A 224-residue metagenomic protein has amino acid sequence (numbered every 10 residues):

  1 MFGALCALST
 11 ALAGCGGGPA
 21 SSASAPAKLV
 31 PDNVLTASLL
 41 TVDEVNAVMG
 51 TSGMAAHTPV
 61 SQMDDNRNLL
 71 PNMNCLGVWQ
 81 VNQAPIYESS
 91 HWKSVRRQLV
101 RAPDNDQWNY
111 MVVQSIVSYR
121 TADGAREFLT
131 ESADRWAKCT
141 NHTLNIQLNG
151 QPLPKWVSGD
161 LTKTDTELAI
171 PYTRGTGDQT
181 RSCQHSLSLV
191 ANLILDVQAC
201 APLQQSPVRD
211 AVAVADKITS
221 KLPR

Functional and structural regions predicted by a protein language model:
A11-G14: C-terminal motif of bacterial Sec signal peptides marking the signal peptidase cleavage site
G16-R101: N-terminal "mature-domain start" segment
V60-M63, W136-R181: Short Gly/Thr-rich strand-loop-strand
R96-D104, S182-L189: Short, surface-exposed beta-strand/loop micro-motifs that present aromatic residues
R97-T130: A short acidic-to-branched-hydrophobic micro-motif
M111-V112, D178-H185: Short, surface-exposed coil-to-beta transition loops
V112-I116, S188, N192-A201: Short, well-ordered beta-strand elements
Q198-R224: Surface-exposed amphipathic alpha-helical segments
